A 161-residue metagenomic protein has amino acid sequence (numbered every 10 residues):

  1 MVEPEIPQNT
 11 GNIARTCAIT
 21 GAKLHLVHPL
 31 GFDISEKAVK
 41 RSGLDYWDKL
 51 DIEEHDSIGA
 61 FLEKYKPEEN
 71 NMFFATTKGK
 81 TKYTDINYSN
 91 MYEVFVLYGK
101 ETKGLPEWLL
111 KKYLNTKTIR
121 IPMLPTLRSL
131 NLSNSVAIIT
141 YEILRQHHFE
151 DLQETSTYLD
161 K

Functional and structural regions predicted by a protein language model:
M1-K161: Post-transcriptional modification and biogenesis factors for structured RNAs of the translation apparatus
